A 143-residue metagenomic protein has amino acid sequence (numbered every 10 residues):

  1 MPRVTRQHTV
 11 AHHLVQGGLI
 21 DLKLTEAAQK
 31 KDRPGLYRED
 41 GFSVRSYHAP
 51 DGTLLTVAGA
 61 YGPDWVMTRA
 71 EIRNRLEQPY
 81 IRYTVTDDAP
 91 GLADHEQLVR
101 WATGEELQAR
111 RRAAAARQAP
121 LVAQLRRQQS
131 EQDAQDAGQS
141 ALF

Functional and structural regions predicted by a protein language model:
M1-D51, A58-Y61: N-terminal leader/targeting segments
I20-R38, Q78-D94, S140: Short glycine-rich, low-complexity/disordered patches
L55-A58, L98, R112: Enzymatic toxin/effector payload domains
P63-Q108: Short, compact, well-ordered microdomains
L107-F143: Short, charged, intrinsically disordered terminal tails
